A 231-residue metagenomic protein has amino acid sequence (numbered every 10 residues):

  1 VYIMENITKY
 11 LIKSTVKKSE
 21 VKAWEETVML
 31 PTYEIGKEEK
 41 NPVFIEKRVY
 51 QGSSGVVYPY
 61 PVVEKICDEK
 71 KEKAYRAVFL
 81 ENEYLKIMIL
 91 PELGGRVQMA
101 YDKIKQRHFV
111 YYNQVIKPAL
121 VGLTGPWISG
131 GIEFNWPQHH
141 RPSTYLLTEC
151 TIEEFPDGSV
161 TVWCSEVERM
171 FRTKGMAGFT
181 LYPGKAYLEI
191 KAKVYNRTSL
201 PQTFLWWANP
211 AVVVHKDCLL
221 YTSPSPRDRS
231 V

Functional and structural regions predicted by a protein language model:
M4-Q51: Mature N-terminal, pre-catalytic/accessory segment of carbohydrate-active enzymes
E25-E26, Y195, C218: Targeting-peptide/extracellular-domain and disordered-appendage signature
V43-E72, A77-E81, S129-Y187: Extended, loop-rich substrate-binding clefts of extracytoplasmic carbohydrate-active enzymes
C67-E69, E81, I87-K105, C164-H215: Acidic, contiguous internal or C-terminal segments within carbohydrate-active enzymes that form a structured patch used
R107-A119: Active-site-surrounding "flap" and adjacent substrate/cofactor-binding loops of secreted or lumenal enzymes, prototyped
Y111-Q114, Q138-P142, Q202, W206-A208 (+2 more regions): Catalytic and substrate-binding clefts that recognize carbohydrates or anionic sugar/phosphate headgroups
Y221-D228: Conserved small/polar residues in nucleotide/adenosyl-binding loops
